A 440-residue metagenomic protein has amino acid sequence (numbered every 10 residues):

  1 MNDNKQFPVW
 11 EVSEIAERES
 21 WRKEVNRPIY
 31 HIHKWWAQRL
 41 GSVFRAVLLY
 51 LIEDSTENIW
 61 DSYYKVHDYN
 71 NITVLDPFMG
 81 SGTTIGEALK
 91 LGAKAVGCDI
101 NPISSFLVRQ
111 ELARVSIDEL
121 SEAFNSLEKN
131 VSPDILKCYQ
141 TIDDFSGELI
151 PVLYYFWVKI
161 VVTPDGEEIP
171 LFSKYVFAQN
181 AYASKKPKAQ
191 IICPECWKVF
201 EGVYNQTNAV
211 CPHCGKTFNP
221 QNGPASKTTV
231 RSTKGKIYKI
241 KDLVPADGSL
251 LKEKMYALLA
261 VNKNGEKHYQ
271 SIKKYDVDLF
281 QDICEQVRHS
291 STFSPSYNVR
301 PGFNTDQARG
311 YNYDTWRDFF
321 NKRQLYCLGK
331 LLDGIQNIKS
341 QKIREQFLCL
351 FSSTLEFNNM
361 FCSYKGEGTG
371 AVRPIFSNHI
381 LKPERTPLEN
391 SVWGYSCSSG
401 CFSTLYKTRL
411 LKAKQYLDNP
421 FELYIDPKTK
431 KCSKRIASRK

Functional and structural regions predicted by a protein language model:
M1-L75, I85, L89-K440: Nucleic-acid modification enzymes, centered on SAM-dependent nucleic-acid methyltransferases
F78: Conserved glycine-centered beta->alpha loop in an early N-terminal alpha/beta scaffold
S81: Conserved SAM/SAH-binding loop
